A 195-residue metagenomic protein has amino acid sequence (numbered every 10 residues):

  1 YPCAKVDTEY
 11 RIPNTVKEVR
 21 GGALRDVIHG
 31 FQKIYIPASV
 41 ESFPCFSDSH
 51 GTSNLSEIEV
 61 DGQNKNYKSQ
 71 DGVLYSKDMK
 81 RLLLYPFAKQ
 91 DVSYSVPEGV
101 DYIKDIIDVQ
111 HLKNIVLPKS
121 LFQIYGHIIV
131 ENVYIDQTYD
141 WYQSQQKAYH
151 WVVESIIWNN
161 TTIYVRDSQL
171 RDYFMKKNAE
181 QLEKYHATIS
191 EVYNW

Functional and structural regions predicted by a protein language model:
P2-E18, V27-S42, G51-G72, K77-K104 (+3 more regions): Structural signature of tandem-repeat unit edges
D48: Basic phosphate/pyrophosphate-binding loop/patch that engages nucleotide-derived ligands
Y173-N178: Short, surface-exposed terminal/edge motifs of secreted or surface/virion proteins that either
